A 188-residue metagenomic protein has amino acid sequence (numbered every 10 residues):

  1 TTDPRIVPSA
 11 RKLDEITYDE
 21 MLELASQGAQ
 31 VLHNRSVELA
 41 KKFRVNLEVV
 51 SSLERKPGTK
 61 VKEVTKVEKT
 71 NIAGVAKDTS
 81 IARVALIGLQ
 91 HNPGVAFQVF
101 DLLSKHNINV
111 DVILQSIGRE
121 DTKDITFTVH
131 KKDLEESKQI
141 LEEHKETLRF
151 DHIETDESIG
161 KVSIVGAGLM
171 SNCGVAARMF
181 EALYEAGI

Functional and structural regions predicted by a protein language model:
T1-I188: C-terminal catalytic "cap/lid" subdomain
